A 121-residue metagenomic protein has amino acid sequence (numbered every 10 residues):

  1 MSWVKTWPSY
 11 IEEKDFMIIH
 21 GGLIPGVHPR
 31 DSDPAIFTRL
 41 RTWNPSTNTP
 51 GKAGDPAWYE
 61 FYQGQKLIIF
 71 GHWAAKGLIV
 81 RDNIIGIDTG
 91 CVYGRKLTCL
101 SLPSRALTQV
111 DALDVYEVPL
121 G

Functional and structural regions predicted by a protein language model:
M1-G121: Feature recognizes metal-dependent phosphohydrolase scaffolds
